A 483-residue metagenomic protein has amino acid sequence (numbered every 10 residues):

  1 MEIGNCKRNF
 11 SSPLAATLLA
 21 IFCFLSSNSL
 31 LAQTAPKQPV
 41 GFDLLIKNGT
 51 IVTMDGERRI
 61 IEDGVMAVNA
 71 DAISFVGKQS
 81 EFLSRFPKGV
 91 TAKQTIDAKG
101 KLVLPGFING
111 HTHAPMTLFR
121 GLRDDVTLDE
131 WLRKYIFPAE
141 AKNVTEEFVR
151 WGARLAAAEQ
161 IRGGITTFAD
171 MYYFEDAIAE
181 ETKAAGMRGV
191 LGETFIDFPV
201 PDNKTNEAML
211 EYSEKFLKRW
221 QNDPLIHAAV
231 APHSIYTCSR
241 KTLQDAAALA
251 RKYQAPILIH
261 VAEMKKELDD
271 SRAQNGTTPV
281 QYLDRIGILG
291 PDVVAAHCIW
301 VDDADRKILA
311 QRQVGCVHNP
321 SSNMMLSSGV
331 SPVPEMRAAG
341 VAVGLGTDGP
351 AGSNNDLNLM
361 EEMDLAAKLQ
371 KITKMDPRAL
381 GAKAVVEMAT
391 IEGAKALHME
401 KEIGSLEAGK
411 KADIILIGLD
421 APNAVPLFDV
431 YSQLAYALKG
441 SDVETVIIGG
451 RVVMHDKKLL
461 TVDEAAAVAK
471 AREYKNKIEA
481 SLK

Functional and structural regions predicted by a protein language model:
C6, F10, L19-L25, L30-G64 (+4 more regions): Active-site microenvironment of metallo-dependent hydrolases
Q33-P36, A177-I299, R306: Metal-coordinating catalytic core of metallo-dependent amide/deamination hydrolases
F42-K47, S84-D129, R133, R154-R162: Replace "His-x-His-based motif
G49, M66, D71, G100 (+16 more regions): Divalent metal-coordination and catalytic microenvironments
K101, R120-M187, M209-N222, R472-K477: Alpha-helical scaffold segments that flank or form the walls of functional sites
L118-W151, R188-E207, K265-D292, R312-G315 (+2 more regions): Active-site gating loops and adjacent loop-to-helix segments of metal-dependent hydrolytic enzymes
A169-Y172, A229-D245, M324-S327, A396-H398: Active-site glycine- and acidic-residue-rich loops that bind and position anionic ligands or nucleotide-like cofactors
R285-D292, P334-A421, A435-K439: His/Asp/Glu-enriched, well-ordered alpha-helical/loop segment that forms or immediately abuts the divalent-metal
